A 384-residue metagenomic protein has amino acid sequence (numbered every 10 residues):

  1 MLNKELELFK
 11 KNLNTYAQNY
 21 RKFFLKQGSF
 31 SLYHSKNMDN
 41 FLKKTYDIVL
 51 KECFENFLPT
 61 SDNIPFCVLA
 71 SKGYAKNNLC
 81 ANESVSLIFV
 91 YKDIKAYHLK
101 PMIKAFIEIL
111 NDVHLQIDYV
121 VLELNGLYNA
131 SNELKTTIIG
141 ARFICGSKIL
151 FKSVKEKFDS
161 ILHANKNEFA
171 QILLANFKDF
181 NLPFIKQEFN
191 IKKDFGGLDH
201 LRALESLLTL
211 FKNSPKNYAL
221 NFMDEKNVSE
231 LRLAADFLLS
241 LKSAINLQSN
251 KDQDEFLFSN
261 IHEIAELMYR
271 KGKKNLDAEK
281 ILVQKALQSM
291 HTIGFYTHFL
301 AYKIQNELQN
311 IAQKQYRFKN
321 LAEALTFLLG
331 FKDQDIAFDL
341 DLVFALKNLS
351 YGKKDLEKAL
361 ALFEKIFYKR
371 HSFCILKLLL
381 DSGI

Functional and structural regions predicted by a protein language model:
M1-V68: Helical scaffold of the NTase/Pol beta-like nucleotidyltransferase catalytic core
N3, E7, A17, A164-I304 (+1 more regions): Conserved nucleotidyltransferase catalytic core and NTase-mimicking acidic/glycine-rich helix/loop elements in nucleic
K22-H34, P183-K193, A312-Q315, E357-K365: Active-site flanking loop/helix segments enriched in acidic
S35-K43, V49, L58-S61, L99-S153 (+3 more regions): Conserved catalytic core of two-metal-ion nucleotidyltransferases
K43-K95, K100: Active-site nucleotide-donor binding segment shared across nucleotidyl transfer reactions
P65-L69, N82-I88, P215-M223, E255-K274 (+3 more regions): Short, conserved phosphate-binding/catalytic loop or strand-edge motifs used in phosphoryl-/nucleotidyl-transfer
R232, N246, E307-I384: A cross-family structural signal marking well-folded subdomains
